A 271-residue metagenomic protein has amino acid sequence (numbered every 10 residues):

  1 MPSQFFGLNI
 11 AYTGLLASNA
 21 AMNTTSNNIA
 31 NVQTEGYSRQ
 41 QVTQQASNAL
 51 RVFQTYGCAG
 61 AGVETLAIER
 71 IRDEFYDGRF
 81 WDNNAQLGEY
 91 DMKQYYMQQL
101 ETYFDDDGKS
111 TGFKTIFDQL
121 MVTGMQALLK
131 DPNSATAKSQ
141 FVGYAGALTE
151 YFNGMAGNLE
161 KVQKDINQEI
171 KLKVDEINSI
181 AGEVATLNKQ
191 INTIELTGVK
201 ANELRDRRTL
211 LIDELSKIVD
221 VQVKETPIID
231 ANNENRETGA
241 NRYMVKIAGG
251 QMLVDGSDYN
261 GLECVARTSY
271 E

Functional and structural regions predicted by a protein language model:
P2-T13, N19-D82, Q86, M92 (+3 more regions): Phosphate-proximal small/polar/acidic motifs at interfaces that engage nucleotide phosphates, polyphosphates
Q4, L8-Q33, D82-F104, S110-L128 (+2 more regions): Amphipathic, non-membrane alpha-helical segments that mediate helix-helix packing for oligomeric assemblies
